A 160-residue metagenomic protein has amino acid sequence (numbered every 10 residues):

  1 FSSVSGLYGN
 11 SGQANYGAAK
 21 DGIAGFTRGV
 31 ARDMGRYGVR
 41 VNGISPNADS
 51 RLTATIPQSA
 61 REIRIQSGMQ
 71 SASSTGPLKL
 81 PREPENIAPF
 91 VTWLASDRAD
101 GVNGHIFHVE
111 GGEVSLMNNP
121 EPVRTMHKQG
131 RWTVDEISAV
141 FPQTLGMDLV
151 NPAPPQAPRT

Functional and structural regions predicted by a protein language model:
S3: Residue(s) in the substrate-gating loop at a strand-loop-helix junction that position the organic substrate next
Y8, V39-S59, L116: Flexible, glycine-rich beta-alpha linker
G9-Q13: Active-site "substrate specificity/gating" loop of NAD(P)-dependent dehydrogenases, especially the short-chain
Y16, A24: Catalytic tyrosine of NAD(P)H-dependent dehydrogenase/reductases that use a Tyr as the general acid/base
A19, T27: Active-site helix of classical SDR
R32-R36, S50, S74: Alpha-helical segment proximal to the catalytic Tyr-Lys
G35, R40, V102-G104: Short, small/polar-rich loop/turn modules that mediate ligand/substrate recognition or access, typified
Q66-T160: C-terminal helical subdomain
